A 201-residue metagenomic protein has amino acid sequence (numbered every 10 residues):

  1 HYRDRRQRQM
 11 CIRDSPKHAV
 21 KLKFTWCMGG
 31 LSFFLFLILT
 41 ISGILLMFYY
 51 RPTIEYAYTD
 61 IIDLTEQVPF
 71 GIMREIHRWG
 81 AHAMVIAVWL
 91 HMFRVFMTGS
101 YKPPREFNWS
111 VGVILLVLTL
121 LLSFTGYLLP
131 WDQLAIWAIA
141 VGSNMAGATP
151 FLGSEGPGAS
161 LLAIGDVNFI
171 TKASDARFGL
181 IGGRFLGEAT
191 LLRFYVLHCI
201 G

Functional and structural regions predicted by a protein language model:
H1-I12: Single conserved hydrophobic/aromatic residue that forms the stacking wall/gate of nucleotide- or nucleobase-binding
A19-F33, F96-V117, A138, L192-F194: Membrane-interfacial loop-to-helix junctions in multi-pass inner-membrane proteins
C27-G30, G71-W79, Y195: Hydrophobic alpha-helical transmembrane segments of multi-pass small-molecule transporters/permeases
L35-E55: Alpha-helical transmembrane segments of multi-pass membrane proteins
L39, H77, H198: Conserved histidines in hydrophobic membrane contexts and catalytic metal-binding motifs
M47-T53, M73, W79-G99, W109 (+2 more regions): Transmembrane-helix bundle segments that line or gate the permeation/cavity pathway in multi-pass membrane proteins
I54-F70: Perimembrane loop-to-helix junctions flanking transmembrane segments
R184-G201: Functional cores that coordinate and move charged inorganic groups
